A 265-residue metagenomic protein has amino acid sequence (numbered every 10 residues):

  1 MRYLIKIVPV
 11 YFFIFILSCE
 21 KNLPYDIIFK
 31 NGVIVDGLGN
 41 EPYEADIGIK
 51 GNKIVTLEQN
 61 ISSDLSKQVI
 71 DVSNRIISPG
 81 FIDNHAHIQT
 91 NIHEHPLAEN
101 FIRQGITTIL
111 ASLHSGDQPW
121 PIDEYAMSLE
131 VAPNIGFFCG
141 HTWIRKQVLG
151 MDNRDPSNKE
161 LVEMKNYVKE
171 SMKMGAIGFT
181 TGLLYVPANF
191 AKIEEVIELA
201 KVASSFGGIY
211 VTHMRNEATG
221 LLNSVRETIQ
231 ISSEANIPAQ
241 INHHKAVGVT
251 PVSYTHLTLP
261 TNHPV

Functional and structural regions predicted by a protein language model:
R2-V10: Sec-dependent signal peptide recognition, specifically the positively charged N-region followed immediately by
I16-P24: Bacterial Sec-dependent signal peptides at the C-terminal "C-region" and cleavage site
L23-I28, I34-S78: Histidine-rich, glycine-flanked metal-binding segment
V72-I77, F81, A86, E94-T181 (+2 more regions): Divalent-metal coordination cores built from histidine and acidic residues
F81-N91, Y210-R215: Histidine-centered catalytic micro-motifs
H87, H114, G140-T142, L184 (+2 more regions): Active-site beta-loop-alpha junctions enriched in small/polar residues
P156-T180, P187-L257: Histidine/acidic residue-rich metal-binding segments in metalloenzymes
H256-V265: Single conserved hydrophobic/aromatic residue that forms the stacking wall/gate of nucleotide- or nucleobase-binding
